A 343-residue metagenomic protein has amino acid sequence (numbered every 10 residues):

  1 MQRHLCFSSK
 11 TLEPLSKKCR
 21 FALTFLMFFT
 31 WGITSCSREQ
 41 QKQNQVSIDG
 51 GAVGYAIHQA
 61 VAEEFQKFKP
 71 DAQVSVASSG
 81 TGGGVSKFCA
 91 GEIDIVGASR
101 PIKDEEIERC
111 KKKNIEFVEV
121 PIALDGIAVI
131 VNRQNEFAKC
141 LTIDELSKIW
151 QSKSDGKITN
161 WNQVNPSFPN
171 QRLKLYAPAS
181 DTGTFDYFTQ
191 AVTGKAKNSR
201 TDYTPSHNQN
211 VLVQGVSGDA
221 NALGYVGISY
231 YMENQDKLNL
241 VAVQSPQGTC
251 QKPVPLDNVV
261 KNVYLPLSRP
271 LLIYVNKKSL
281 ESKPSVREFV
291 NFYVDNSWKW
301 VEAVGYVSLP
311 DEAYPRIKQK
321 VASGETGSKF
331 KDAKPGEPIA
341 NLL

Functional and structural regions predicted by a protein language model:
M1-Q45: Short, low-complexity disordered leader/linker segments with a strong preference for bacterial N-terminal type II
C36-L343: Flexible loop/hinge segments at secondary-structure junctions
